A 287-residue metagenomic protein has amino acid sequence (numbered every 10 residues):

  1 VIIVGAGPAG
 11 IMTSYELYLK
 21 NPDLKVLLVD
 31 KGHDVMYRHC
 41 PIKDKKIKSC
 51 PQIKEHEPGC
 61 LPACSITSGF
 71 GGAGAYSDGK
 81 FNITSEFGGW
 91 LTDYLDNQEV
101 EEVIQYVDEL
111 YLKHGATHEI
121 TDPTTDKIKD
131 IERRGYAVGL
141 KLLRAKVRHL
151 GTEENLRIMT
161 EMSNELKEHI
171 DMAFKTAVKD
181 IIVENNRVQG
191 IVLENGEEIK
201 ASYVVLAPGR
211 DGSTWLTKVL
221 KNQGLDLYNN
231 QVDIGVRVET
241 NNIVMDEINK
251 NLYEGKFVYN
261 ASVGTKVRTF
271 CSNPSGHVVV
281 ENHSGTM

Functional and structural regions predicted by a protein language model:
V1-G88, D126-K129, R133-M287: Residues forming the flavin
F87-T92, K113-E119, V204-V205: Charged, low-complexity surface segments at secondary-structure and domain boundaries
G88-Q105: Short, surface-exposed, low-complexity cationic segments
Y94, D122, H149: Charge-dense, low-complexity intrinsically disordered segments
V107-D108, K113: Conserved catalytic/binding loops enriched for acidic/polar residues
A116-D130: N-terminal leader/propeptide and maturation segments of large enzyme subunits in energy/redox metabolism and hydrolases
